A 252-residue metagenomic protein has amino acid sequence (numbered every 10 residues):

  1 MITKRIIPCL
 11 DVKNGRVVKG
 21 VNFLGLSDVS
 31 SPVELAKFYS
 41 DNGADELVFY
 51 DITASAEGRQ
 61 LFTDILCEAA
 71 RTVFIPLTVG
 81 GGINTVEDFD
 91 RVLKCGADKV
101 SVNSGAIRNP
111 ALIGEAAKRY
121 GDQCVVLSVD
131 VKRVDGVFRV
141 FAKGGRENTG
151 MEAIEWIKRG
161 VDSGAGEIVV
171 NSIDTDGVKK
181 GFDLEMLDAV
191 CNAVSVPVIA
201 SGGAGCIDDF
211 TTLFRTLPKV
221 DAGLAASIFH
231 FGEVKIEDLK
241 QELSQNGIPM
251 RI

Functional and structural regions predicted by a protein language model:
R5-C9, E46, F74-T78, K99-S101 (+5 more regions): Structural preference for beta-strand elements that scaffold enzyme active sites
D11, Y39, L47, V79 (+6 more regions): Conserved, mostly hydrophobic/aromatic
V12-N14, V18-K19, A97-V170, D174-T175: Conserved anion-binding
E46-D64, S104, V169-K180: Glycine-rich, proline-tolerant flexible connector loops at the mouths of alpha/beta enzymes
T53, L61-Y120: Glycine/small-residue-rich loop that forms an oxyanion/phosphate-binding "nest" at active or ligand-binding sites
E57-T78, G114-D130, K180-G205, G247-I248: Alpha-helix-loop-beta-strand connector modules within alpha/beta enzyme cores
L77-G96, E185-V220: Catalytic cores of alpha/beta
R91-L112, S172-G177, A200-I207, T216-I236: Glycine-rich phosphate-binding active-site loops on the catalytic face of alpha/beta enzymes
